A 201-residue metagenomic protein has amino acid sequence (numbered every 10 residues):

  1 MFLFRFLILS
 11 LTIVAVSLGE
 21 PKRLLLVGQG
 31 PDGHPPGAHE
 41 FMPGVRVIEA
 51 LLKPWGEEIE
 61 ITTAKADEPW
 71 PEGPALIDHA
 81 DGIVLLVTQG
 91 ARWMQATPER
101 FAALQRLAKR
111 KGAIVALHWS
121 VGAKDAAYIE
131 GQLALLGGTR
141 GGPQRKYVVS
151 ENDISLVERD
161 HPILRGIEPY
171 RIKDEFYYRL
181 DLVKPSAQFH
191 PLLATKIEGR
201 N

Functional and structural regions predicted by a protein language model:
M1-L9: Sec-dependent signal peptide recognition, specifically the positively charged N-region followed immediately by
L9-G19: Hydrophobic h-region of N-terminal signal peptides that target proteins for export in Gram-negative bacteria
L18-A80: Aromatic-Pro/Gly-enriched surface loop or interdomain linker that acts as a lid/target-recognition segment
G19-P21, A75-H79, L107-R110, L156 (+1 more regions): Extracellular/periplasmic catalytic domains that process cell-envelope and extracellular macromolecules
L25, T62, V84, V115-L117 (+1 more regions): Hydrophobic/aromatic beta-strand patches that form the interior of the parallel beta-sheet core in alpha/beta enzyme
V27, Q89-P169: A glycine-rich, often tryptophan-bearing local segment used as a flexible ligand/cofactor-contacting loop or short
D32-P35, L85-Q95: The substrate-binding groove and active-site-proximal loops of carbohydrate-active enzymes, especially glycoside
K53, G142-N201: Catalytic beta-strand/loop cores that center a nucleophilic Ser/Cys/Thr and support acyl-enzyme chemistry
